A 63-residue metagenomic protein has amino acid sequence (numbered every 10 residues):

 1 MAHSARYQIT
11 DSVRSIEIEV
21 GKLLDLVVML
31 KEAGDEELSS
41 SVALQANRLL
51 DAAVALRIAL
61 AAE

Functional and structural regions predicted by a protein language model:
M1-K31, V54-A61: N-terminal acidic leader/helix
T10, R14, E36-N47: Short, charged, amphipathic alpha-helical segments
G34-E37, A62-E63: Long amphipathic alpha-helical coiled-coil segments
